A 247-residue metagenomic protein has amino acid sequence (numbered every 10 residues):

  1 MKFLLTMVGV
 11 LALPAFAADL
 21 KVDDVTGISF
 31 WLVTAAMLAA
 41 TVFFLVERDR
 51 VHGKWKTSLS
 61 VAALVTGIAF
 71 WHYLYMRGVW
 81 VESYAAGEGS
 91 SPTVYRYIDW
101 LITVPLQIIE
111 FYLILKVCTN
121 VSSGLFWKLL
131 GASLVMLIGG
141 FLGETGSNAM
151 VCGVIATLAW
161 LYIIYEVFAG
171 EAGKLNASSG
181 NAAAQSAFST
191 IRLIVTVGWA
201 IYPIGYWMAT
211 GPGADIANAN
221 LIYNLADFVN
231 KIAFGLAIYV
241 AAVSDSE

Functional and structural regions predicted by a protein language model:
M1-A17: N-terminal secretory/membrane targeting signals
A15-M37: Hydrophobic transmembrane alpha-helical segments in integral membrane proteins
L32, A36, S58-G78, G198-W207: Hydrophobic alpha-helical transmembrane segments of multi-pass membrane proteins
A39-F43, E110, G139, A159-A183 (+1 more regions): Alpha-helical transmembrane segments in multipass membrane proteins, preferentially the mid-helix core
T41-L45, Y73-R77, Y97-L130, L137 (+1 more regions): Internal transmembrane alpha-helix with an interfacial aromatic "cap," most often the third helix
A69-R96, I138-E144: Helix-loop junctions on the outward
S123-L125, E171-V197: Membrane-helix boundary/juxtamembrane motif in polytopic membrane proteins
E166-A169, T190-E247: C-terminal transmembrane-bundle signature of multipass membrane proteins, characterized by strong activation on
